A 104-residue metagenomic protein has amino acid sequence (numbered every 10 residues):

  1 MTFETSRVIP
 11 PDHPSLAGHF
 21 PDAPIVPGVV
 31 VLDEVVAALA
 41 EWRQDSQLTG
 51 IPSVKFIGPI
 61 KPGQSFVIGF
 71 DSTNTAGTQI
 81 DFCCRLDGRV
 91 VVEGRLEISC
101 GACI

Functional and structural regions predicted by a protein language model:
M1-E4, S65-V67, Q79, V91: Intrinsic-disorder/low-complexity, polar/charged segments enriched in Ser/Thr/Lys/Arg/Asp/Glu/Gln
M1-V26: Catalytic strand-loop segment that frames the active site of acyl-thioester-processing enzymes
T2, Q44-D45, T73: Short glycine/proline-enriched coil/turn segments at helix->beta-strand junctions
H19-P27, V31-L32, A37-A40: Compact, glycine-rich, soluble single-domain proteins
V35-G69, R89: Hydrophobic beta-strand-centered segment that forms part of the acyl-chain substrate-binding groove
D71-I104: HotDog/MaoC-like acyl-thioester-processing domains
